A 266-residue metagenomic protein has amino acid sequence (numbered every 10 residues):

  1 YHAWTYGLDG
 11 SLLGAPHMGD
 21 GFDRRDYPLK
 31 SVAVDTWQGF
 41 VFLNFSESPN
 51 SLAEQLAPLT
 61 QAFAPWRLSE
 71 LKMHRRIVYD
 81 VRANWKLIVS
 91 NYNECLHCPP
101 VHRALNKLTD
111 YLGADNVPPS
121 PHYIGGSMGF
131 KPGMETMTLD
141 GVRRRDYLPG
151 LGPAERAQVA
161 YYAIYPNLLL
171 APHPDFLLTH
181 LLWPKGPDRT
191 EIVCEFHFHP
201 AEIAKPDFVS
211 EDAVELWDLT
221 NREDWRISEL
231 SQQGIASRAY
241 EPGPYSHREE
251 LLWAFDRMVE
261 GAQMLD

Functional and structural regions predicted by a protein language model:
Y1-E47, A53-P58: Rieske [2Fe-2S] iron-sulfur-binding domain
D35, F40-D266: C-terminal catalytic domain of Rieske-type non-heme iron oxygenases
